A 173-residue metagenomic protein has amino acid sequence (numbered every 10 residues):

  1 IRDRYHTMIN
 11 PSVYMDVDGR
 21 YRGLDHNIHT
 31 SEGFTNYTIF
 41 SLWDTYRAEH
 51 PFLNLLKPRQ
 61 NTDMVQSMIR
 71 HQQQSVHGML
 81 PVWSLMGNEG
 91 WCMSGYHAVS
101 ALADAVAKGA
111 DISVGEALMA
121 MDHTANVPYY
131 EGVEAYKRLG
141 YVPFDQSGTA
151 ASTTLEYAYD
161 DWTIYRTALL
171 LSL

Functional and structural regions predicted by a protein language model:
I1: Conserved small/polar residues in nucleotide/adenosyl-binding loops
R4-Y5, I69: Acidic helix-start/capping segments at beta-turn-to-alpha-helix junctions
T7-G23: N-terminal, Lys/Arg-enriched amphipathic/low-complexity engagement segments that precede the first folded domain
R22-Y37, N54, R59: Fold-level signature of zinc-dependent metallopeptidase catalytic domains
T38-L169: Aromatic-rich carbohydrate-recognition surfaces in CAZymes
S172-L173: Short coil/turn linking the two alpha-helices of tandem helical-hairpin repeats
